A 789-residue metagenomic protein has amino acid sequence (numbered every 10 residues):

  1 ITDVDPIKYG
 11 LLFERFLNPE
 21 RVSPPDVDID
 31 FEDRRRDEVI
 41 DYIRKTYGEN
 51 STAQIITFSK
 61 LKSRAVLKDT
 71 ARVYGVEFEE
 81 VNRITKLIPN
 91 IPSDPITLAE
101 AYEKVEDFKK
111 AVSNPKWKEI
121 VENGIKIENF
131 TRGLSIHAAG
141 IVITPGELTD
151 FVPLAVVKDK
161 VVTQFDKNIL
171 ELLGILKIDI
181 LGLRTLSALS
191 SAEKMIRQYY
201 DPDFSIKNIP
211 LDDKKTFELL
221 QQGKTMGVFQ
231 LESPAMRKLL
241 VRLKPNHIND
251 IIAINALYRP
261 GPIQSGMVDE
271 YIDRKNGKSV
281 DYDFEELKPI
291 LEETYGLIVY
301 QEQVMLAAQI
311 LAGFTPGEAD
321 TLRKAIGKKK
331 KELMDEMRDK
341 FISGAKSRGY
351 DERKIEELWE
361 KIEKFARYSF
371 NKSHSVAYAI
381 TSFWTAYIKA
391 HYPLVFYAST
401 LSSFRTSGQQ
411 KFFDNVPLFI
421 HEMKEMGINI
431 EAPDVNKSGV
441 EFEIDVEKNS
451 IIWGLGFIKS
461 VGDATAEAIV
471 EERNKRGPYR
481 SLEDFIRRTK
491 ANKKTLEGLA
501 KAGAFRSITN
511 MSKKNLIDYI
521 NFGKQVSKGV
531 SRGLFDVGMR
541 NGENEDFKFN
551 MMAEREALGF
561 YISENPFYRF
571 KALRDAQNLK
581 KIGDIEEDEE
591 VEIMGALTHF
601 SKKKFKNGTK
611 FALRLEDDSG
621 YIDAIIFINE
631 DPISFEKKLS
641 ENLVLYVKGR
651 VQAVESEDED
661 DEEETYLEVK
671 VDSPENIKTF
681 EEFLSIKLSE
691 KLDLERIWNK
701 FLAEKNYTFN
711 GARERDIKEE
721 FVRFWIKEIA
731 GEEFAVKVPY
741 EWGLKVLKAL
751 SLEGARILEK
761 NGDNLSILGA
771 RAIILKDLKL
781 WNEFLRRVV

Functional and structural regions predicted by a protein language model:
I1-V789: Noncatalytic, beta-rich nucleic-acid-contacting surfaces in large DNA/RNA-processing enzymes
